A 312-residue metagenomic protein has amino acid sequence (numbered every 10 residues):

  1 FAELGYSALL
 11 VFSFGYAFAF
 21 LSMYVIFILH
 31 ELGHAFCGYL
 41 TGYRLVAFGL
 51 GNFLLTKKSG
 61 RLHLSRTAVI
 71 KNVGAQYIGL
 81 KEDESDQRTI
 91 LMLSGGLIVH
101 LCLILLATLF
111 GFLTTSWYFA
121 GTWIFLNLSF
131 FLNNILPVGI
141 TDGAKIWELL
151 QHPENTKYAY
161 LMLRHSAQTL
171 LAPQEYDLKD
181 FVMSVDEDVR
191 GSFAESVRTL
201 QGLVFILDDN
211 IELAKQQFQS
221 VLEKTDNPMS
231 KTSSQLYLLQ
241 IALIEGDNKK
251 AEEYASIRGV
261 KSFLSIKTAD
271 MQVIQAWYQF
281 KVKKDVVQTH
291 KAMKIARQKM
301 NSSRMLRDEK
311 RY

Functional and structural regions predicted by a protein language model:
F1-A19, I26, V69: Topogenic membrane-insertion module of multi-pass membrane proteins
S7-F12, I78-D83, A120: Helix-boundary and loop/linker segments of multi-pass membrane transporters
F18-K81: Small-residue-rich helix-interface/hinge motifs
L40, I78-D83, V138-I206, S220 (+2 more regions): Polar-ligand-bearing catalytic/cofactor-coordination segments of membrane-embedded or membrane-tethered inner-membrane
K81-L171: Hydrophobic transmembrane alpha-helical segments that form the core helix bundle of multi-pass membrane enzymes
Y176-D188, I211-E223, D247-S262, K284-K299: Alpha-helical repeat scaffolds
F193, S230-S233, K267-D270, M305-Y312: Structural signature of alpha-solenoid helical repeat junctions
T199-D209, S220-K284: Alpha-helical adaptor scaffolds
